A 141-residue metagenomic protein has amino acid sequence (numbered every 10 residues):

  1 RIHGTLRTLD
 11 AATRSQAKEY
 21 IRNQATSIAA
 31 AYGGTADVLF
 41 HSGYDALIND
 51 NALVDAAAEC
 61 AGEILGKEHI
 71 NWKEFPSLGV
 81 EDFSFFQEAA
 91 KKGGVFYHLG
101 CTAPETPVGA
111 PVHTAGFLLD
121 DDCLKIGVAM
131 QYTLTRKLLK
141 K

Functional and structural regions predicted by a protein language model:
R1-K141: Metal-dependent amide/peptide-bond hydrolase catalytic core, centered on the "pita-bread" metallohydrolase fold
